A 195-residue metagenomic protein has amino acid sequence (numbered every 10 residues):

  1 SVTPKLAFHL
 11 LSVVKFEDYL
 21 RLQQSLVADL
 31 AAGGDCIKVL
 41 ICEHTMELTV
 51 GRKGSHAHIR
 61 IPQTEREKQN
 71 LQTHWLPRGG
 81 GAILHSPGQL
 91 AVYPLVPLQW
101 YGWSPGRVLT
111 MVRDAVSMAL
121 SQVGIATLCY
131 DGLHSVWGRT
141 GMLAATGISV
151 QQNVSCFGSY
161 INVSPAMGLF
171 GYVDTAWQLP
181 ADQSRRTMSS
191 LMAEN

Functional and structural regions predicted by a protein language model:
S1-G138, M142-L143: N-terminal lobe of the biotin/lipoate ligase/transferase fold
Q23, I41, G158, M188-L191: A residue-level signal for conserved active-site and pocket-lining positions in enzyme catalytic cores
A57-E65, L71-Q72, L143-V173: Short, conserved beta-strand/beta-arch hydrophobic-aromatic motifs that form part of recognition grooves or interface
L109-R113, V163, S184: A structural signal for well-ordered alpha-helical scaffolds and beta->alpha junctions
G168-N195: A hydrophobic, small-residue-rich beta->alpha segment in the mid-to-C-terminal subdomain of diverse proteins
